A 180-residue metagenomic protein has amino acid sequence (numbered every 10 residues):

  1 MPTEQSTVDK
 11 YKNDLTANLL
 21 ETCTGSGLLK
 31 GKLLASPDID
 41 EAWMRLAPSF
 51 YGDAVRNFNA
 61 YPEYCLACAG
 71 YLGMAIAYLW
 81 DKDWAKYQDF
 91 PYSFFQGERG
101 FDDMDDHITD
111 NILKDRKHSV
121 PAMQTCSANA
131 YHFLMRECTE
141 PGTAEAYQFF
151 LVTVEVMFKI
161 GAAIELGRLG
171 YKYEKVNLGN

Functional and structural regions predicted by a protein language model:
M1-N180: Intrinsic-disorder/low-complexity detector
